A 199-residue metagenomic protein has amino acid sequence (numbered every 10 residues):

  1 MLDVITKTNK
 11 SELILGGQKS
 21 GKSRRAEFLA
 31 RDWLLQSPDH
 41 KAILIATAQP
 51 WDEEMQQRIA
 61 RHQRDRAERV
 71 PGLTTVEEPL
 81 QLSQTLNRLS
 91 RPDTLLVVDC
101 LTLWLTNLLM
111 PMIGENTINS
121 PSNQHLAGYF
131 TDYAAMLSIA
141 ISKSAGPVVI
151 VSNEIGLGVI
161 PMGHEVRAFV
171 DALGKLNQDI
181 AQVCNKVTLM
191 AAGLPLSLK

Functional and structural regions predicted by a protein language model:
M1-N9, D132-A135: SAM-dependent methyltransferases
V4, T8-S90: Conserved P-loop
A26, H62, V97, N153 (+1 more regions): Residue-level signal for inorganic ion chemistry
H40-I43, T94, P147, K186: Residues at the starts of beta-strands that form the adenosine-phosphate
I45, T75-E77, V97-C100, I150-V151: Short, conserved beta-strand edge motifs with alternating hydrophobic and charged residues
G72, P92-L95, S144-V149: Loop/turn-to-beta-strand initiation segments
P79-L80, R88-M112: A basic- and aromatic-enriched beta-loop-alpha substructure that forms the phosphate/nucleotide- and DNA/RNA-contacting
L105-K199: Replace "adjacent to P-loop NTPase cores in ATP/GTP-dependent enzymes" with "adjacent to NTP-binding cores
